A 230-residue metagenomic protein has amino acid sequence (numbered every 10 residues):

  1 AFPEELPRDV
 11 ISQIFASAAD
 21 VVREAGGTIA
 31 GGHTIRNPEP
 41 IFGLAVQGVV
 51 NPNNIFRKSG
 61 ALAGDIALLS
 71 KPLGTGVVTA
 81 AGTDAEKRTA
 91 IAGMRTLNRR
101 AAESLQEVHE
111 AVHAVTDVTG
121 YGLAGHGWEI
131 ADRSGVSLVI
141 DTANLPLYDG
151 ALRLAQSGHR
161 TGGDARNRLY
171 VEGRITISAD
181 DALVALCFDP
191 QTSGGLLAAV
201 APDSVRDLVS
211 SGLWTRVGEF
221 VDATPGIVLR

Functional and structural regions predicted by a protein language model:
A1-R88: Glycine-rich phosphate/pyrophosphate-binding loop regions near the starts of catalytic domains
E5-T28, I35-F42, N53, E107-V112 (+1 more regions): Glycine-/charge-enriched secondary-structure boundary and capping motifs
D9, D84-R88, A92, R99 (+2 more regions): Generic alpha-helical secondary structure signal
A45-I55, E86-V108, D181: Active-site glycine-rich loop that binds ribose-phosphate moieties when present
S59-L69, D84-A92, V112-T116, R166-R174: Phosphate-binding glycine-rich loops and adjacent basic patches that engage nucleotide phosphates, nucleic-acid
P72-G76, T96-R100, L123-A124: Short hydrophobic/aromatic-rich motifs at helix boundaries and adjacent loops
